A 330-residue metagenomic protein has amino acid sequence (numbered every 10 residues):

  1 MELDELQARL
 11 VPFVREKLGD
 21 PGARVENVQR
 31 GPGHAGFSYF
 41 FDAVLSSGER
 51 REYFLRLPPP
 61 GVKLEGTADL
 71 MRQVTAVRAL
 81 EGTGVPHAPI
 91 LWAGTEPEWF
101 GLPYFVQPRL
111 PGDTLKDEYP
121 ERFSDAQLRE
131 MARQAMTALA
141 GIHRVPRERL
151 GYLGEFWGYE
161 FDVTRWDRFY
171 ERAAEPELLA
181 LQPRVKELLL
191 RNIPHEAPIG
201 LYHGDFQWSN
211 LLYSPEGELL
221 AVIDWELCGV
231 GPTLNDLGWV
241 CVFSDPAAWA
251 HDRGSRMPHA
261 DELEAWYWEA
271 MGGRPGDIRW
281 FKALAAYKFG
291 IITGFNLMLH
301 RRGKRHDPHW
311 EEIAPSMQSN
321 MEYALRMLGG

Functional and structural regions predicted by a protein language model:
M1-P21: Juxta-kinase regulatory segment immediately upstream of eukaryotic protein kinase catalytic domains
Q29-V185, R191-P198, G217: ATP-binding pocket architecture of kinase catalytic cores
G154-W157, G273-A285: All-alpha amphipathic helical-bundle segments outside canonical DNA-binding/catalytic cores that form hydrophobic
L201-H203, W208: Catalytic-loop of the protein kinase fold
I223-C228: Activation of the activation-loop gatekeeper triad in protein kinase-fold domains
D236-G272, A285-G303: Active-site activation/catalytic loop segments of kinase-like enzymes and analogous catalytic loops in related
D277, I292-G330: Helical subdomain adjoining the active site within ATP-dependent kinase catalytic cores
